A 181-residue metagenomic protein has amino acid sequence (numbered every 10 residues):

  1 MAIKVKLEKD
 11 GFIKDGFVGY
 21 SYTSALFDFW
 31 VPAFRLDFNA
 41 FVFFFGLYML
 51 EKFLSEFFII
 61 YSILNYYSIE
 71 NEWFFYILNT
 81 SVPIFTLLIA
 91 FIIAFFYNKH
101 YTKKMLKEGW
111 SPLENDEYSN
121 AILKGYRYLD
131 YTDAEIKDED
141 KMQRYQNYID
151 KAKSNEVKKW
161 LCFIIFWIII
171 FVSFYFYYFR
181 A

Functional and structural regions predicted by a protein language model:
M1-K14, K52-A181: Transmembrane helix recognition focused on a "late"/terminal membrane span
K6-F43: Membrane interfacial helix-start motif at the N-side
N39, F43-F44, S111, N115: Generic marker of "main functional regions" within proteins
Y48-M49: Residue-level recognition of pore/gate-forming positions within transmembrane alpha-helices of multi-pass
